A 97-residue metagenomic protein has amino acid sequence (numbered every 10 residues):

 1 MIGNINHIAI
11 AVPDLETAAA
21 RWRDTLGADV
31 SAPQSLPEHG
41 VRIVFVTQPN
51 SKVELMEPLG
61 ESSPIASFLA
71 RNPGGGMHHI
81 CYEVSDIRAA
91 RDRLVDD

Functional and structural regions predicted by a protein language model:
I2-G3, I10-K52, A89-D97: Core segments of cupin and vicinal oxygen chelate
I2-I5, M77: A broad structural signal for short, well-ordered beta-strand segments within beta-sheet-rich domains
N6-A9, C81: Residues embedded in well-ordered beta-strands within globular domains across many folds
A18, E61, D86: Short phosphate-engaging motifs
F45, E54-M56, C81: Short, conserved beta-strand segments within well-ordered enzyme catalytic domains that often line or immediately flank
E54-G60, P64-S67, A89: Intrinsic, low-complexity N-terminal interaction/targeting segments
F68-D97: Mid-chain, well-packed structural core segment of small domains
